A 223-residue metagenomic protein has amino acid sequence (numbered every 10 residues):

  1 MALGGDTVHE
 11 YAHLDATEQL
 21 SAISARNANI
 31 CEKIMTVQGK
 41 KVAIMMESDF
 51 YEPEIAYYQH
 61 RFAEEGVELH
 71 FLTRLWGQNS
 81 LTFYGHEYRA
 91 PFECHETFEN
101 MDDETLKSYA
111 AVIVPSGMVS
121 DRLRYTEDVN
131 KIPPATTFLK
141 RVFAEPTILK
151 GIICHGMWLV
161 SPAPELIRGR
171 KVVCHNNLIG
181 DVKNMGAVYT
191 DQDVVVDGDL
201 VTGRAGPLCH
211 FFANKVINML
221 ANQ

Functional and structural regions predicted by a protein language model:
A2-T147, W158-R168, I179-Q223: Extended, subdomain-level signal for the structured scaffold at the beginning of enzyme domains
K150-G151, V172: A short beta-strand/loop micro-motif in the catalytic core of glycosyltransferases that engages the nucleotide-sugar
I152-G156: Short, thiol/selenol-centered motifs that function as redox-active sites or metal-ligating centers
C174-N177: Substrate-gating cap/lid alpha-helix
